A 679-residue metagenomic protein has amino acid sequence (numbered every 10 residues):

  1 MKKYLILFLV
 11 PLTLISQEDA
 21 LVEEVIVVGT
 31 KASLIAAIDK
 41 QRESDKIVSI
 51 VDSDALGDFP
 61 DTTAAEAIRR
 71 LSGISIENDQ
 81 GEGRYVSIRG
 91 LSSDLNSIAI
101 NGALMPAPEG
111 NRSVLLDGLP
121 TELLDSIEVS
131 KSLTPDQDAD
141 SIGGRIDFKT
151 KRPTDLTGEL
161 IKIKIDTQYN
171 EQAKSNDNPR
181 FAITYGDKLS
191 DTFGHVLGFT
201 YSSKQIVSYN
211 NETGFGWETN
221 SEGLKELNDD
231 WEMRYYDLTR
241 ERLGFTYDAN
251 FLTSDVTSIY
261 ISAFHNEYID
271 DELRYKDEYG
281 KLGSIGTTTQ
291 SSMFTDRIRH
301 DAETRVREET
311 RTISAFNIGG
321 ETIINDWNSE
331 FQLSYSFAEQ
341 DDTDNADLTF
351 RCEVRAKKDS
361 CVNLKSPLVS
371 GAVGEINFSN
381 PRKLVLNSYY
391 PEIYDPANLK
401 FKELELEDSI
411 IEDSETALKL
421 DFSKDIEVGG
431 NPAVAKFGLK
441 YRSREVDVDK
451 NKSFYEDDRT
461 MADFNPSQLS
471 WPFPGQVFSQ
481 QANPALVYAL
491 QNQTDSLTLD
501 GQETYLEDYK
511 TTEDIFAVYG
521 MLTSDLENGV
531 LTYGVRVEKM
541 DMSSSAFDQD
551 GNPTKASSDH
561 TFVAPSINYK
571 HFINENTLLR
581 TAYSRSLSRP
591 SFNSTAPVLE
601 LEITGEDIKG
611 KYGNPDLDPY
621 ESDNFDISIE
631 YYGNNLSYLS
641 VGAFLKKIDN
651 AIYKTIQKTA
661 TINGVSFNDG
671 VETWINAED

Functional and structural regions predicted by a protein language model:
I26-G57, Y85, S93-N96, A103: N-terminal periplasmic "start-of-domain" segments of outer-membrane beta-barrel proteins
A64-A67, R84-S87, A99, L115 (+2 more regions): N-terminal periplasmic accessory domains that precede and gate Gram-negative outer-membrane beta-barrel machines
A65-L104: Extracytoplasmic beta-strand/coil segments of soluble accessory domains associated with Gram-negative outer-membrane
A103-K131, I183: Short acidic/polar hinge/loop motifs at secondary-structure boundaries that mediate gating or recognition
K174-K281, D301, E309-G319, N325 (+1 more regions): Transmembrane beta-barrel wall of Gram-negative outer-membrane proteins
L252-V256, S262-A263, N317, S334-S336 (+1 more regions): Structural signature of Gram-negative outer-membrane beta-barrels, strongest in the C-terminal barrel of TonB-dependent
S291-I298, K358-E403, D449-D508, K658-I675: Flexible glycine-rich, low-complexity coil/linker segments exposed to the extracellular/periplasmic environment
N614, D618, Y638-D679: Outer membrane beta-barrel strand-and-loop segments of large Gram-negative receptors, especially TonB-dependent
